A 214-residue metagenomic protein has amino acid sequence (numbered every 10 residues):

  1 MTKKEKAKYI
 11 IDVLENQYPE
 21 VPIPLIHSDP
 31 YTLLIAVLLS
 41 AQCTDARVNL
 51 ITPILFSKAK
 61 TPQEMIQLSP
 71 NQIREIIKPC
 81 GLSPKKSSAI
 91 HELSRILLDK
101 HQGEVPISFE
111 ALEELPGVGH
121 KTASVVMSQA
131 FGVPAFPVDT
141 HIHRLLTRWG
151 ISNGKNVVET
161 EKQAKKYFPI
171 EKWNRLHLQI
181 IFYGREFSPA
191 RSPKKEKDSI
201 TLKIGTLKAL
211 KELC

Functional and structural regions predicted by a protein language model:
T2-C214: Catalytic cores of DNA base-excision repair glycosylases
